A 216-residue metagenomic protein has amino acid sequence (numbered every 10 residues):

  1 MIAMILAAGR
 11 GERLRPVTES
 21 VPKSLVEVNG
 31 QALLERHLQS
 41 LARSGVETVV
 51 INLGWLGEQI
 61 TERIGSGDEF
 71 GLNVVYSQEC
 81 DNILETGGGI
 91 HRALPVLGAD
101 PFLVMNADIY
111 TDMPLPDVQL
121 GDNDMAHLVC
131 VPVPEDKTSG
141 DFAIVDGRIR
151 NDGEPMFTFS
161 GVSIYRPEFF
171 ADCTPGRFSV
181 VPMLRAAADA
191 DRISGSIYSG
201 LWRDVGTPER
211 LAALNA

Functional and structural regions predicted by a protein language model:
M1-T61: N-terminal glycine-rich phosphate-binding loop and ensuing alpha1 helix
I2, E47-V49, N73, P101 (+2 more regions): Residues at the starts of beta-strands that form the adenosine-phosphate
L6, I51-L53, Q78, N106 (+2 more regions): Small/polar loops that bind or transfer phosphate-bearing groups
R36, G89-R92, M183: Well-ordered alpha-helical segments embedded in enzymatic catalytic cores
V46, L103, Y110, L115-G121 (+2 more regions): Catalytic-core segments of class I nucleotidyltransferases/pyrophosphorylases that form NMP-activated intermediates
E62, G67-G140, I144-D146: Conserved beta-loop-beta/alpha segment of the NTase-like Rossmann-fold superfamily that binds/positions NTPs
